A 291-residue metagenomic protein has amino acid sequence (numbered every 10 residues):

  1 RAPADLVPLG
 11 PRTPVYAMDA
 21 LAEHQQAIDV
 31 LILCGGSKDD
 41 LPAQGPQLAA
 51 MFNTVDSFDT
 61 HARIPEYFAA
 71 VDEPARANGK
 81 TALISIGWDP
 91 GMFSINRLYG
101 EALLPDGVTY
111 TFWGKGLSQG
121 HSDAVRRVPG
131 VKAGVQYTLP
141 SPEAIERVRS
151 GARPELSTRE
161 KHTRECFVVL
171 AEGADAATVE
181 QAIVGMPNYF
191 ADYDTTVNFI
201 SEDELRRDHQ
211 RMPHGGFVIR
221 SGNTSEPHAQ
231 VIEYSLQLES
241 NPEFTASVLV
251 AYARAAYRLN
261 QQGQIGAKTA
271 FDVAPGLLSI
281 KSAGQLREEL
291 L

Functional and structural regions predicted by a protein language model:
R1-A22, L117-A253: C-terminal substrate-binding/catalytic lobe of Rossmann-fold NAD(P)-dependent oxidoreductases
L21-V30, K38-S57: Rossmann-fold NAD(P) dinucleotide-binding segment
K38, H61-I64, S85-S94, K115-Q119 (+1 more regions): Gly/Ser/Thr-rich loops at beta-strand to alpha-helix junctions that form or flank small-molecule/cofactor-binding
D56-S57, A82-I86, F112, V135-Q136: General beta-strand structural signal in soluble alpha/beta enzymes
F58-I84: Rossmann-fold NAD(P)-binding glycine/threonine-rich loop
R76-E101, L249: Short alpha-helices
M92-V108, D123-A133, A255: Oxidoreductase and adenylate-handling cofactor-binding alpha/beta cores
Q230-L291: NAD(P)-dependent Rossmann-like dehydrogenase/reductase catalytic/cofactor-binding core
